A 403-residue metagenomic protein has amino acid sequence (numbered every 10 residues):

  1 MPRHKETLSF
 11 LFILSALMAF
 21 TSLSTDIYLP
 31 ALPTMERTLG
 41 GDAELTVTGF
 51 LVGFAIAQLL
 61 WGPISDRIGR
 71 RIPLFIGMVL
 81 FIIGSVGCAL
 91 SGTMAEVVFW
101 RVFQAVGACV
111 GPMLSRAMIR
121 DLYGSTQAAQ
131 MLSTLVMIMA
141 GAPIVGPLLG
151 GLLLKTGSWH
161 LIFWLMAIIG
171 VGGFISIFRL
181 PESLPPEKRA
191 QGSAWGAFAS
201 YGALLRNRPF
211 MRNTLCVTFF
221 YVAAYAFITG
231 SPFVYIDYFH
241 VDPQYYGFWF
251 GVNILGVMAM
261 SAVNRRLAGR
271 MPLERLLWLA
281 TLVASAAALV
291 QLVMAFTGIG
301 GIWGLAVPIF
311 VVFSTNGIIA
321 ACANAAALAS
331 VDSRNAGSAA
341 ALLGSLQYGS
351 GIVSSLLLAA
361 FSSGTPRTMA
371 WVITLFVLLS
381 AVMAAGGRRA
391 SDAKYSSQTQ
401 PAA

Functional and structural regions predicted by a protein language model:
M1-R3, E182-T214: Juxtamembrane intracellular "pre-TM" segments in multi-pass secondary transporters
A31-A57: Extracellular/periplasmic helix-loop-helix junction of adjacent transmembrane segments in MFS-like secondary
G40, G69, L90-E96, G107 (+2 more regions): Helix-breaking motifs and short loop linkers at transmembrane-helix boundaries and internal kinks in secondary membrane
I56-A95: Conserved MFS/SLC helix-loop-helix module at the cytosolic interface between two early adjacent transmembrane helices
L80-G87, A95-F103, W303-V311: Paired small-residue
E96, S133-F178, F248: Helix-loop-helix hairpin linking two adjacent transmembrane segments in secondary transporters
W100-G141: Cytoplasmic helix-loop-helix junction between adjacent transmembrane helices in 12-TM secondary transporters
A326-T365, V372-I373: A late C-terminal transmembrane helix in Major Facilitator Superfamily
